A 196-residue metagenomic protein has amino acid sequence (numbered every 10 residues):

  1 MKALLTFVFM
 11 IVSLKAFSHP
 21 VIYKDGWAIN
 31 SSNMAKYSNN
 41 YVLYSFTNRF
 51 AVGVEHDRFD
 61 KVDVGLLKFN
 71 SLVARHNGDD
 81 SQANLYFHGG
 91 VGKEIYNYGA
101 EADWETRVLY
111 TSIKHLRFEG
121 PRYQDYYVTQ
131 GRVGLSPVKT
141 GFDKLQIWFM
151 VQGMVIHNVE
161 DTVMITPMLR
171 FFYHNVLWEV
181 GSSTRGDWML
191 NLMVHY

Functional and structural regions predicted by a protein language model:
M1-V21: Cleavable N-terminal export/targeting peptides
H19-H76, D80, N84-F172, M193-Y196: Outer-membrane beta-barrel transmembrane domain signature
T47, N175, R185-D187: A generic structural motif
F171, L177-S182: Short, exposed beta-strand-loop hairpins at the edges of beta-sheets in extracellular/periplasmic proteins
S182-Y196: A cross-taxonomic marker for long C-terminal extensions/tails that follow the last structured domain
